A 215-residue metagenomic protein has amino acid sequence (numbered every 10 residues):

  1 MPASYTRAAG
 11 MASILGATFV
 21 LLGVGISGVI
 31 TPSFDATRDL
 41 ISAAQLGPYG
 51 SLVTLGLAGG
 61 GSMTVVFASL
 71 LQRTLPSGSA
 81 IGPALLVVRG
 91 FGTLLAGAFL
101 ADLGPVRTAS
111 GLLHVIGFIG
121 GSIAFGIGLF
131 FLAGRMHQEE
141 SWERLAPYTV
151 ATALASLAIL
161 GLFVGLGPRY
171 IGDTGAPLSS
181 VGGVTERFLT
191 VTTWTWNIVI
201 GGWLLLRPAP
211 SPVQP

Functional and structural regions predicted by a protein language model:
A3-L40, Q45-R207: Hydrophobic, aromatic-enriched alpha-helical segments typical of multi-pass transmembrane helices
A209-P215: Short, Lys/Arg-enriched, Gly/Pro-containing loop segments at transmembrane-helix junctions of multi-pass membrane
